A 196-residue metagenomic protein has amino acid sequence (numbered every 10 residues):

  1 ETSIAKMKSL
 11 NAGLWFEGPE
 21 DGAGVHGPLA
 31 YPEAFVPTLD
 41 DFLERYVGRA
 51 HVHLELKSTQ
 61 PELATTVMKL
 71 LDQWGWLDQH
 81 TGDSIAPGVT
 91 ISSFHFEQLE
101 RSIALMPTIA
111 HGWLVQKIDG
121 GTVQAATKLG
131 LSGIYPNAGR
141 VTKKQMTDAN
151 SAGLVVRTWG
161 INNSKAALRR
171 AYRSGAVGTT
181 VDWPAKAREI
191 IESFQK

Functional and structural regions predicted by a protein language model:
E1-L105, A152: Metal-dependent phosphodiesterase/phospholipase catalytic core, i.e., the His/Asp/Glu-rich active-site region
H26-L29, A110-K196: C-terminal active-site rim and adjoining tail of enzyme catalytic domains
